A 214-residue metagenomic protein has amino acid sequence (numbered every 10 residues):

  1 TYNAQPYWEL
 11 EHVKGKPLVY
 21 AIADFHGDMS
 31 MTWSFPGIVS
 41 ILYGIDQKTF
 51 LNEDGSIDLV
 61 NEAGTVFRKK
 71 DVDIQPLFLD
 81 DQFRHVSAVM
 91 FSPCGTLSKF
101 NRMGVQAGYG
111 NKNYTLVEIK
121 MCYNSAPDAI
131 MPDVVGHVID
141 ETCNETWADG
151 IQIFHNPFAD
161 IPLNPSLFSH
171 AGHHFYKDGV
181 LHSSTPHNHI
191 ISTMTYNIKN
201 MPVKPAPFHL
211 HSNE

Functional and structural regions predicted by a protein language model:
T1-E214: Acidic, metal-dependent phosphodiester-chemistry machinery of nucleic-acid enzymes
